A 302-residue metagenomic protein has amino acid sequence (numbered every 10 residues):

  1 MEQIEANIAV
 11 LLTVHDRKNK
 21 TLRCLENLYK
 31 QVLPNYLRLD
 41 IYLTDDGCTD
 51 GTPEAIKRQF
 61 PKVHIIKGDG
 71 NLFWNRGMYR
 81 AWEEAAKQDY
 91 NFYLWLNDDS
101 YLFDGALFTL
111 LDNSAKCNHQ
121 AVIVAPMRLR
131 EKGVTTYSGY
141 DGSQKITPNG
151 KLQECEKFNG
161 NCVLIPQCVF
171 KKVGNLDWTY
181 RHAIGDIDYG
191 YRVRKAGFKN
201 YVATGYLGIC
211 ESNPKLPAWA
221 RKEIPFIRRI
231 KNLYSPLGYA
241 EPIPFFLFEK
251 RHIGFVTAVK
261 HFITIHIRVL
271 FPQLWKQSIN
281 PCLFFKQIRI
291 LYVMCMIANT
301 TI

Functional and structural regions predicted by a protein language model:
N27, T44-E54: A conserved acidic beta->alpha catalytic loop
N27-L37: Short, acidic, metal-binding catalytic loop of nucleotide-sugar glycosyltransferases
G68-Q88: Glycine-rich, basic loop-to-helix element that forms the pyrophosphate-binding segment of sugar-nucleotide handling
Y90-Y101: Short beta-strand-to-loop acidic/aromatic patch adjacent to the donor-nucleotide binding site
Y101-Y137: Conserved donor NDP-sugar-binding/catalytic core segment of glycosyltransferases
K145-I165, N232-L233: A recurrent flexible, glycine/aromatic-enriched loop bordering the glycosyltransferase active site that acts as
V163-I165, V169-G174, T179-Y206: A short, conserved alpha-helix in the catalytic core of glycosyltransferases
K215-L216, R221-I302: Non-catalytic, C-terminal membrane-associated alpha-helical segments of glycosyltransferases
